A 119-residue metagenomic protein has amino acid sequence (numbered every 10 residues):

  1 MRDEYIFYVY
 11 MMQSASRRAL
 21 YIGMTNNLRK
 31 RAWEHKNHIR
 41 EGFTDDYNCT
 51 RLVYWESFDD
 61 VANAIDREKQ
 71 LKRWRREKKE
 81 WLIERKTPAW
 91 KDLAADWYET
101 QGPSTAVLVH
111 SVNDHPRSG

Functional and structural regions predicted by a protein language model:
M1-E41, D45-S57, A62-K69, K86-P88 (+1 more regions): GIY-YIG nuclease catalytic motif and its immediate N-terminal context
D46, K69-L82: Short arginine-rich
